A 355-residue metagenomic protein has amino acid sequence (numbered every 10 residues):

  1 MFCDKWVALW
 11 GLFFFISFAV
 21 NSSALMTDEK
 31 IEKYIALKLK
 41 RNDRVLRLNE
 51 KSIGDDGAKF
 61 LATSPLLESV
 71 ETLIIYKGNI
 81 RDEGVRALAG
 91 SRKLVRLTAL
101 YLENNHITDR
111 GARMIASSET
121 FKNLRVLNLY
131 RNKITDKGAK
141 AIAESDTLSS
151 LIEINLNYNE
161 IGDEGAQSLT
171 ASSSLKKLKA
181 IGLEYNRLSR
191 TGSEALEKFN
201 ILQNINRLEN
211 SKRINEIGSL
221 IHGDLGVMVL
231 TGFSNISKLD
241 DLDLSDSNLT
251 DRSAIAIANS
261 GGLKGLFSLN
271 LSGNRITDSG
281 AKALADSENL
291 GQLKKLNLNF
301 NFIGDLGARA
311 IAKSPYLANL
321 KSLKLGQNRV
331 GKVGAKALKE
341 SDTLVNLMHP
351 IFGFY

Functional and structural regions predicted by a protein language model:
M1-W10: Bacterial N-terminal signal peptides that target proteins for export
W10-S17: Bacterial N-terminal signal peptides
M26-T27, A36-R86, N210-A254: LRR N-terminal entry segment and analogous cap-like coil->beta motifs
D28-A36, D55-A62, D82-G90, D109-S117 (+8 more regions): Leucine-rich repeat
R41, P65-E68, R92-V95, E119-K122 (+8 more regions): Inter-repeat linker/turn residues at the boundaries of leucine-rich repeats
L46-L48, L73-I75, L97-L102, L124-L129 (+9 more regions): Conserved hydrophobic beta-strand positions in leucine-rich repeat
T170-N210, Y316-Y355: Leucine-rich solenoid repeat scaffolds
